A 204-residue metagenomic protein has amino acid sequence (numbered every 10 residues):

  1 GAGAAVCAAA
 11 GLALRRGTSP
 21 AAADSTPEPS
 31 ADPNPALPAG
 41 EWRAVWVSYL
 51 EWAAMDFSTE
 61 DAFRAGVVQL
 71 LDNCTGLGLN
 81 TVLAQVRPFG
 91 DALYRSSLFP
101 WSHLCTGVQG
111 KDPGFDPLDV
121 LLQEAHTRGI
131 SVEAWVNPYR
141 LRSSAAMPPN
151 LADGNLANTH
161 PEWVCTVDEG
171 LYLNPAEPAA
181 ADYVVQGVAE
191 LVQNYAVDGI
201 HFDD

Functional and structural regions predicted by a protein language model:
G1-G17: N-terminal export signals
L12-P38: C-terminal segment of N-terminal export signals and the immediately downstream linker at the start of the mature
L37-R64, A134, Y139-Y195: Active-site-adjacent "subsite" loops/lids of carbohydrate-active enzymes
R43-V47, V82-A84, V132-A134, I200-F202: Hydrophobic faces of well-ordered beta-strands that scaffold small-molecule active sites in alpha/beta enzyme cores
A65-D91: Catalytic domains of carbohydrate-active enzymes, especially glycoside hydrolases
C74, V82, A125, V184 (+1 more regions): Conserved, mostly hydrophobic/aromatic
L79, A196-V197: A structural motif
P88-N137: Aromatic-lined substrate-binding rim segments of carbohydrate-active enzymes
